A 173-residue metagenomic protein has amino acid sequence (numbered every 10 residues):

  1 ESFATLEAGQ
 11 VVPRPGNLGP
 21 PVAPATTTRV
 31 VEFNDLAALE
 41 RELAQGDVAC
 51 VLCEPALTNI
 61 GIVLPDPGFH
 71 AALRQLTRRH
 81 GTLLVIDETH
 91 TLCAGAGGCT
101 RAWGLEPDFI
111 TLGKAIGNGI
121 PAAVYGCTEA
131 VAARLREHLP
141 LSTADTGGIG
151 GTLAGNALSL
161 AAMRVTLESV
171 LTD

Functional and structural regions predicted by a protein language model:
E1-D173: Conserved N-terminal phosphate-binding loop of PLP-dependent enzymes in the Aspartate aminotransferase
